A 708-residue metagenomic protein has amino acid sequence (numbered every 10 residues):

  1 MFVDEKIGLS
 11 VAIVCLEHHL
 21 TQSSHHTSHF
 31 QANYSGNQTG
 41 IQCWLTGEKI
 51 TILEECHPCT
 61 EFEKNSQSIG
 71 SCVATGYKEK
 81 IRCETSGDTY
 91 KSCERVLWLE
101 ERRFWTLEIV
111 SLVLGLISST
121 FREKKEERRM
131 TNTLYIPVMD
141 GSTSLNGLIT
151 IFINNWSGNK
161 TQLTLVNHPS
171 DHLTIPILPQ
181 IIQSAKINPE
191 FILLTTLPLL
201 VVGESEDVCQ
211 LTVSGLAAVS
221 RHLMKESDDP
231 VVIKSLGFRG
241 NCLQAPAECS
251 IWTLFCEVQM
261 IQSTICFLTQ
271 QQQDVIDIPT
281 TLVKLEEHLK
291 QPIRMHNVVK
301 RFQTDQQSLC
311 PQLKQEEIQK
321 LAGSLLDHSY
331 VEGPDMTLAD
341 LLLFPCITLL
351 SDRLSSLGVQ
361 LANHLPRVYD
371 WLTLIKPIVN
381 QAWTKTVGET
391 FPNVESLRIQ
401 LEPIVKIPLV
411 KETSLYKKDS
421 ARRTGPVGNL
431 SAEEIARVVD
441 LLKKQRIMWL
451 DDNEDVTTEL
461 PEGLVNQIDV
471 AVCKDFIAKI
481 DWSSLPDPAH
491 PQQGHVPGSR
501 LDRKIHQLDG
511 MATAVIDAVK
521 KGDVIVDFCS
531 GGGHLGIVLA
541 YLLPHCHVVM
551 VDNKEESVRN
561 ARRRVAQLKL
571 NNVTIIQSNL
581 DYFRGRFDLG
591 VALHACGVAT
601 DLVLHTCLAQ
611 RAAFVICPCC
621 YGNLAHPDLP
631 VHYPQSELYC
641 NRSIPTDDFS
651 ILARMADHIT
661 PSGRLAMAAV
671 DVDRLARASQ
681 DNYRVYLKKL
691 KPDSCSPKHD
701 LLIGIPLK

Functional and structural regions predicted by a protein language model:
F2-E5, A12-V96: Non-cytosolic ectodomains/luminal loops of secretory-pathway membrane proteins
V3-S10, R102-L112, V275: Transmembrane alpha-helices of multi-pass eukaryotic membrane proteins
T51, E55-P58, V113, G215-A218 (+14 more regions): Acidic, Ser/Thr-rich intrinsically disordered and amphipathic helical segments
E84-R129: Membrane-proximal loop-to-helix boundary features in eukaryotic membrane proteins
T131-V299, P627: GST-like domain detector, emphasizing the conserved glutathione-binding G-site in the N-terminal thioredoxin-like
I233-S235, H296-H328: Intrinsically disordered, low-complexity domain-flanking/linker segments in eukaryotic proteins, enriched
Y330-S355, L361-H364: GST superfamily/GST-like fold recognition
I404-Y541, H545-K708: Class I S-adenosyl-L-methionine
